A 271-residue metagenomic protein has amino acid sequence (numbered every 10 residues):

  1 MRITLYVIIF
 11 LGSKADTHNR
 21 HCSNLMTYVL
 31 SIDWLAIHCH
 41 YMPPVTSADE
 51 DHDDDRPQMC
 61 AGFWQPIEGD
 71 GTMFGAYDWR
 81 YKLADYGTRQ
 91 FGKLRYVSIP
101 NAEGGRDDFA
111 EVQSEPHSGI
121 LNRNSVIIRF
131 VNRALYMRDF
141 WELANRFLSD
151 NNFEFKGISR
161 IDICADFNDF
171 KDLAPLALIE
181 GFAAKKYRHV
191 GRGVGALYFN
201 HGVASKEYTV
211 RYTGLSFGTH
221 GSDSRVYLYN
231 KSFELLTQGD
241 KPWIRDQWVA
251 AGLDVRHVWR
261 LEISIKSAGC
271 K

Functional and structural regions predicted by a protein language model:
M1-K271: Structured, helix-rich domain cores that form ligand/interaction pockets
